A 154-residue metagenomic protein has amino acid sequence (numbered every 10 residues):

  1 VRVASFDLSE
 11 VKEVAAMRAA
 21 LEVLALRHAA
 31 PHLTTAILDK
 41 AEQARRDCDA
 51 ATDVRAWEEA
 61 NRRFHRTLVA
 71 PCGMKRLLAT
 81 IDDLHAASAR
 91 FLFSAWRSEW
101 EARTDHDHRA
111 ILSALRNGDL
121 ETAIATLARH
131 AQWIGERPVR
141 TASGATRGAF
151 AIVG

Functional and structural regions predicted by a protein language model:
V1-R27, P31, V139-G154: Short linear motifs at protein or domain termini
D7-S9, M17-L33, R62-E99, I134: Hydrophobic, amphipathic alpha-helical faces that serve as interaction scaffolds
V14, L38-A41, W57, N61 (+4 more regions): Hydrophobic packing residues in well-ordered alpha-helices of helical domains and bundles
E22-A50, V54-A56: Amphipathic alpha-helical dimerization/coiled-coil segments that flank or bridge DNA-binding/regulatory modules
E42, D47, F93-G154: C-terminal all-alpha effector/ligand-binding and dimerization domain of prokaryotic HTH-type transcriptional repressors
D53, G73-L77, L120: Amphipathic alpha-helical protein-protein interaction surfaces
